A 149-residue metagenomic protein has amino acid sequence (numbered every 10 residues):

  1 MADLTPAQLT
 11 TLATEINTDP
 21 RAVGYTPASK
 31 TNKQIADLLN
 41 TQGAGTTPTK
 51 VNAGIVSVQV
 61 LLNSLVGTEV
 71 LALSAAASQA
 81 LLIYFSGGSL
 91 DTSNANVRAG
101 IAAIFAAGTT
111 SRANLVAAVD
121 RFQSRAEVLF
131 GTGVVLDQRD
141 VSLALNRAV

Functional and structural regions predicted by a protein language model:
M1-V149: A preference for well-ordered globular domain cores that mediate specific macromolecular interactions or catalysis
